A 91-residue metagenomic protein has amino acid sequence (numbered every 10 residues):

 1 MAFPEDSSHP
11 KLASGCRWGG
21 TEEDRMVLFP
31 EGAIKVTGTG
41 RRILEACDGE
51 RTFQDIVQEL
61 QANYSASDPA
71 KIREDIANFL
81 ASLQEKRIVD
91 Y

Functional and structural regions predicted by a protein language model:
M1-D48, D90: Acidic, low-complexity/disordered tracts enriched in E/D and polar residues
A33-Y91: Long, charge-rich, low-complexity alpha-helical segments
